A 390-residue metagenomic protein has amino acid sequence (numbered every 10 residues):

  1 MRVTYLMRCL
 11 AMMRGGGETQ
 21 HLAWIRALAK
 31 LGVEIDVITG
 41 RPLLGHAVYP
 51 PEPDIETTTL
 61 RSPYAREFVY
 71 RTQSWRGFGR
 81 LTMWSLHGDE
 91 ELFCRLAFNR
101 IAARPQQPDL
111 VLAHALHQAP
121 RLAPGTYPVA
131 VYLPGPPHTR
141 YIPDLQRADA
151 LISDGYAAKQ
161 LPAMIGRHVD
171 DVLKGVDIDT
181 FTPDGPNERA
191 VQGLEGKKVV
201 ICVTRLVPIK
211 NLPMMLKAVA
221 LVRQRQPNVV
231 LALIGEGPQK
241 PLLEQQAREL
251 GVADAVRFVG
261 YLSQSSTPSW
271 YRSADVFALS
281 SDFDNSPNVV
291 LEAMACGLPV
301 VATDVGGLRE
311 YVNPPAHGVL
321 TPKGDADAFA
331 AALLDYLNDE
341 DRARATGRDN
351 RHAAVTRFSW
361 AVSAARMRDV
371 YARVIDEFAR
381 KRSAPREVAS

Functional and structural regions predicted by a protein language model:
T19, A23, K198-Q224, L231-L233 (+2 more regions): A conserved mid-protein helix/loop that constitutes part of the nucleotide-sugar donor-binding site
A157, G175: Carbohydrate-associated surface elements
T182-L194: A short helix/loop element that forms part of the nucleotide-sugar donor recognition site in Leloir-type
E244-Y261: Nucleotide-activated donor-binding/catalytic signature segment of Leloir-type glycosyltransferases, i.e., the conserved
Y261-L262, S269-A274: Short alpha-helical donor nucleotide-sugar binding micro-motif in glycosyltransferases
D282: Aromatic "clamp/platform" in nucleotide-sugar-dependent glycosyltransferases that forms part of the donor/acceptor
P299-A302: Short hydrophobic beta-strand element within catalytic cores of glycosyltransferases and related nucleotide-activated
P314-P315, V319-A326, D335-E340: Conserved acidic donor-binding segment of nucleotide-sugar-dependent glycosyltransferases
